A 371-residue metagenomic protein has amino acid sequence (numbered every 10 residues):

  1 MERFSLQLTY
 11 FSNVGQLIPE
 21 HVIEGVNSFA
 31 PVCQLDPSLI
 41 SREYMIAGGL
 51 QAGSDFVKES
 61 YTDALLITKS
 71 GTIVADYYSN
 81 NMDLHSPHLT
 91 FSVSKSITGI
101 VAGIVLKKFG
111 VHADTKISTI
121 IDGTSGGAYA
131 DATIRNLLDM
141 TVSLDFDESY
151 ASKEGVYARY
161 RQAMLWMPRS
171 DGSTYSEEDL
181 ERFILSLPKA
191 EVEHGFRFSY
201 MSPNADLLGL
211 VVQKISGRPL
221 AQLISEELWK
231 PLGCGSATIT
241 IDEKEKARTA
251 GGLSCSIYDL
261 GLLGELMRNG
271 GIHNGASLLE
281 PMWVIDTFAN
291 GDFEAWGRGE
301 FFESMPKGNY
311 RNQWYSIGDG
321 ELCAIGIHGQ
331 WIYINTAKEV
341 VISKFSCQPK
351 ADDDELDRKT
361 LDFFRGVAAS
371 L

Functional and structural regions predicted by a protein language model:
M1-D83, G110, D139, S143-D145 (+2 more regions): N-terminal leader/targeting segments and the immediately adjacent pre-domain N-terminus
M1-E2, E321-L371: Structured C-terminal helix/loop/strand segments within mature extracytoplasmic catalytic/sensor domains
S54-V57, G103, S118, R135-L138 (+10 more regions): Non-transmembrane alpha-helical segments in soluble domains of secreted/periplasmic/extracellular proteins
G71, L89-D114, L137, L208-V212 (+1 more regions): Active-site SXXK
V74-Y77, S118-T119, E154-H194, R218-A237: Short, charged, amphipathic alpha-helices and their helix-cap/turn boundaries
L89, K107-Y150, K189, P203 (+1 more regions): Active-site helix/loop module of the DD-peptidase/beta-lactamase fold, centered on the serine-lysine SxxK catalytic
M140, P203-V211, G251-I272, Q330-S346: Active-site-proximal alpha-helical segments within enzyme catalytic domains
C234-T238, V284-V341: Active-site Gly/Thr loop motif
